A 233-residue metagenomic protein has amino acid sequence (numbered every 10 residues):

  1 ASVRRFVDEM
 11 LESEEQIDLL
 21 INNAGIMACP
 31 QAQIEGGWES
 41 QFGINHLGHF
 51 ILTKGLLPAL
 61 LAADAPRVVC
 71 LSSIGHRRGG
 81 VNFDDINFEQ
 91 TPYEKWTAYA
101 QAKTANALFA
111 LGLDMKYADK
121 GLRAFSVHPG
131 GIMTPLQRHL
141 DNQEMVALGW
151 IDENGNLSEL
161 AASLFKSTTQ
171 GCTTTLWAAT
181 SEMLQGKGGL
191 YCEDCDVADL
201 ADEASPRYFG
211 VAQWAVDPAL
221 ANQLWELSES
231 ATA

Functional and structural regions predicted by a protein language model:
A1-V146, W150-I151, S230-A231: Rossmann-fold NAD(P)H-dependent dehydrogenase/reductase core
F6, F109, G171-T174, L224 (+1 more regions): Alpha-helical packing segments of well-folded alpha/beta enzyme cores
E12, A179-S181, A233: Residues at helix-coil transition
T91, K95, L157-L160, G210-W214: A short, mixed-charge helix-start or loop-turn motif at secondary-structure junctions
A102, I151-S205, A215-N222: C-terminal helical subdomain
D119, G186, F209-G210: Soluble, non-transmembrane catalytic domains of enzymes that act on hydrophobic metabolites at membranes
A212-A233: C-terminal amphipathic/interface module of NAD(P)-dependent oxidoreductases and related NAD-binding regulators
